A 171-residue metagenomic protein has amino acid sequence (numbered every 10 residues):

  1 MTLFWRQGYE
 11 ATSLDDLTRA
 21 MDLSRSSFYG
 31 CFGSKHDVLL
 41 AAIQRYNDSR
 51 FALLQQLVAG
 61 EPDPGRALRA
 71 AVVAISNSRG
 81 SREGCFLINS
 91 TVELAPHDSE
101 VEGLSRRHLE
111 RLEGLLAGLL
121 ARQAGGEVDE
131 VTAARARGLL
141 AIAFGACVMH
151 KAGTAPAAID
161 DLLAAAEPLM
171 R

Functional and structural regions predicted by a protein language model:
T2-D37: Helix-turn-helix
Y29-F32, T91-H97: Short helix-capping/turn signature of helix-turn-helix
A41, A52-E83, T132-L139: Hydrophobic alpha-helical connector segments
Q44-R50: Short, basic, alpha-helical segments at the C-terminal edge of helix-turn-helix-like DNA-binding modules
F51, R66, G84, S99-A124 (+3 more regions): Amphipathic alpha-helical packing segments from all-alpha helical-bundle domains
F86, D129-H150, D161-L169: Hydrophobic alpha-helical segments that form the core of small-molecule binding pockets and/or dimer interfaces
L94, H150-G153: Secondary-structure edge/capping motif, primarily at the C-terminal ends of alpha-helices and the immediately following
